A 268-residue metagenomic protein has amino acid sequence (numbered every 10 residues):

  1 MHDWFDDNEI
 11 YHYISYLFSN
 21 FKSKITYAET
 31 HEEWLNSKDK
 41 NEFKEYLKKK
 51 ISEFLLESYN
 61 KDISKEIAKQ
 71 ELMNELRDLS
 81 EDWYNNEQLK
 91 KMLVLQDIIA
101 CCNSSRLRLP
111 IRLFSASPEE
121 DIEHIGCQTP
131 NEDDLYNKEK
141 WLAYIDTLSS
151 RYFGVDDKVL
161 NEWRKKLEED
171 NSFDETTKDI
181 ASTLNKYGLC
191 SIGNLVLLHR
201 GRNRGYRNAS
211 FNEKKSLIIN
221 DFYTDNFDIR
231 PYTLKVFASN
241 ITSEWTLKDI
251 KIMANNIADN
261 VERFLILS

Functional and structural regions predicted by a protein language model:
M1-S268: Flexible coil/loop and intrinsically disordered segments
